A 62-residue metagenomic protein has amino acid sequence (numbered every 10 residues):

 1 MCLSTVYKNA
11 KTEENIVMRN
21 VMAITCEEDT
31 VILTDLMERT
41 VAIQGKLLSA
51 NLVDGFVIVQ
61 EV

Functional and structural regions predicted by a protein language model:
C2, V6-V62: Compact, glycine-rich, soluble single-domain proteins
